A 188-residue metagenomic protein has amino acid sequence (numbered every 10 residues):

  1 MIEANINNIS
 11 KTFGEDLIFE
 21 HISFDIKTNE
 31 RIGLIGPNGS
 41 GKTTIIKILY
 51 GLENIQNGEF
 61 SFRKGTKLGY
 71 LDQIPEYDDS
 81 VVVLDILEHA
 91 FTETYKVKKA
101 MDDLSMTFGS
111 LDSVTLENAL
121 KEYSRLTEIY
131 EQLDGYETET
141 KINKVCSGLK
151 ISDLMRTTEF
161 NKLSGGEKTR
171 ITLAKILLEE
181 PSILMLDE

Functional and structural regions predicted by a protein language model:
M1-E188: ABC ATP-binding cassette signature C-motif
